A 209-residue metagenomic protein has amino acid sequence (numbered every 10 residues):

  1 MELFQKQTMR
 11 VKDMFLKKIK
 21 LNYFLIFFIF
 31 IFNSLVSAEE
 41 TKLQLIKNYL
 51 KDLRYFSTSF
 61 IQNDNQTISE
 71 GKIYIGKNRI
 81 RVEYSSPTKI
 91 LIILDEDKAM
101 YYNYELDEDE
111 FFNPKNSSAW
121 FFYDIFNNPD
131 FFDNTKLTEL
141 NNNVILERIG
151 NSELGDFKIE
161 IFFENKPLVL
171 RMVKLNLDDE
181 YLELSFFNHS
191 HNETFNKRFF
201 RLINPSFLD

Functional and structural regions predicted by a protein language model:
V11-F24: Bacterial N-terminal signal peptides that target proteins for export
L25-N33: Bacterial N-terminal signal peptides
V36-E40: Boundary at the C-terminal end of the N-terminal hydrophobic targeting segment
N48-Q66: A short, Trp-centered hydrophobic/proline-enriched beta-strand micro-motif
D52, Y74-R79, L94-K98, N141 (+1 more regions): Short, solvent-exposed coil/turn segments at beta-strand boundaries
T58-F60, I80-Y84, A99-N103, L146-E147 (+1 more regions): Short hydrophobic/aromatic-rich beta-strand segments that constitute the beta-sheet cores of beta-sandwich/beta-barrel
K72-F121, L177, L182: An acidic-aromatic
D130-D209: Gly/Pro-enriched, hydrophobic low-complexity segments that function as extracytoplasmic propeptides/linkers
